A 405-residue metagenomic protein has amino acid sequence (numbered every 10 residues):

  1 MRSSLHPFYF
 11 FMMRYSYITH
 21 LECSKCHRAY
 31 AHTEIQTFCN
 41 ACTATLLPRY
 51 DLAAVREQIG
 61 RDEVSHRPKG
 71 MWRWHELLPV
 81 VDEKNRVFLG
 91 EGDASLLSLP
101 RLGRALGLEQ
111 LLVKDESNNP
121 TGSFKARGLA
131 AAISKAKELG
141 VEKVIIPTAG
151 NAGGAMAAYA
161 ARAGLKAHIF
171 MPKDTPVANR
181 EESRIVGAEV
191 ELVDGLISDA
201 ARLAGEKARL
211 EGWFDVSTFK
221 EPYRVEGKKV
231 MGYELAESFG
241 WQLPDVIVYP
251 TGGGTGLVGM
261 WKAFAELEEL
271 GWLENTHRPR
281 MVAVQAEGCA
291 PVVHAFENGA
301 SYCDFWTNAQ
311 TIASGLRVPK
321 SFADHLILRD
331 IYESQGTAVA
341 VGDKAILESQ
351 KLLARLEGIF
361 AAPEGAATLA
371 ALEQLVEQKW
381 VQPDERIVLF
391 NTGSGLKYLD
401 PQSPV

Functional and structural regions predicted by a protein language model:
M1-M12: N-terminal amphipathic/basic-hydrophobic helices that include classical n-h-c signal peptides and signal-anchor
M13-V405: PLP-dependent amino-acid enzyme catalytic core
